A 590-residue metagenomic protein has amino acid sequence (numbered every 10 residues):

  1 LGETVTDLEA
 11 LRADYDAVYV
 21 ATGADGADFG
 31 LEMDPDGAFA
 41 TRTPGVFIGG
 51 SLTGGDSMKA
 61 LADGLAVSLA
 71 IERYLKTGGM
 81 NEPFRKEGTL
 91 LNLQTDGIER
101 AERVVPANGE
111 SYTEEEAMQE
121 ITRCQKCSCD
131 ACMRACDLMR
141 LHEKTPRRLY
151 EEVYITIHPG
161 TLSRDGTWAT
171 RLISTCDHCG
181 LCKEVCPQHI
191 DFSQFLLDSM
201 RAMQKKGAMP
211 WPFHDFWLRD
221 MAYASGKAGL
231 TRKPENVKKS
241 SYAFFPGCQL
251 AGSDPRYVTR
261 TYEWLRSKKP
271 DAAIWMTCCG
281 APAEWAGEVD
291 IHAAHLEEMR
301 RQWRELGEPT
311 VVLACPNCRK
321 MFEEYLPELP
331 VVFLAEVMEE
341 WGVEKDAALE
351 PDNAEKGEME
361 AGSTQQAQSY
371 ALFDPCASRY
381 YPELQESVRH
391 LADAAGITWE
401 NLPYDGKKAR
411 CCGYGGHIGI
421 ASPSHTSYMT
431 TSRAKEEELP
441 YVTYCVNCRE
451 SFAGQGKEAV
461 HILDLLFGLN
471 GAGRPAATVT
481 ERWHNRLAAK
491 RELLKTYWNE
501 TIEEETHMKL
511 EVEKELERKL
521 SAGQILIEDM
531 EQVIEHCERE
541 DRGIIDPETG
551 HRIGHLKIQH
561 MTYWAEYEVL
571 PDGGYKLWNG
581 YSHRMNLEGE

Functional and structural regions predicted by a protein language model:
L1-D7, E143-P330, E344, H484-L493: Iron-sulfur-cluster electron-transfer modules
A10, Y15-T175: Ferredoxin-type iron-sulfur electron-transfer modules and their immediate structural context
L11-R12, D16-V18, S241, P309-V311 (+1 more regions): Conserved acidic residues
C124-C132, C136, C176-C182, C186 (+6 more regions): Short cysteine clusters
Q249-E336, R379-A392, G396, E400-K490: Cofactor-cradling patches in redox/metallo enzymes
K345-A367: Intrinsically disordered, low-complexity terminal tails and inter-domain linkers enriched for S/T/G/P/D/E
A476, E481-E590: Ribonuclease/tRNase effector modules and their secretory precursors
